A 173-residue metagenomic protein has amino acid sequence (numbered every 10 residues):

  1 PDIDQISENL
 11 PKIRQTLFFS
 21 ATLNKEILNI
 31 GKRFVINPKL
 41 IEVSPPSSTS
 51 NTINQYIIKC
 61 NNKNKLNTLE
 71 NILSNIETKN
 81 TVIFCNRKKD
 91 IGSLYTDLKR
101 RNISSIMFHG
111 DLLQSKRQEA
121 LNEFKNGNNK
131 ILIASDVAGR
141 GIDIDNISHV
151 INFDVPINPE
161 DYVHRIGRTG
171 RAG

Functional and structural regions predicted by a protein language model:
P1-G173: Conserved helicase RecA-like core
